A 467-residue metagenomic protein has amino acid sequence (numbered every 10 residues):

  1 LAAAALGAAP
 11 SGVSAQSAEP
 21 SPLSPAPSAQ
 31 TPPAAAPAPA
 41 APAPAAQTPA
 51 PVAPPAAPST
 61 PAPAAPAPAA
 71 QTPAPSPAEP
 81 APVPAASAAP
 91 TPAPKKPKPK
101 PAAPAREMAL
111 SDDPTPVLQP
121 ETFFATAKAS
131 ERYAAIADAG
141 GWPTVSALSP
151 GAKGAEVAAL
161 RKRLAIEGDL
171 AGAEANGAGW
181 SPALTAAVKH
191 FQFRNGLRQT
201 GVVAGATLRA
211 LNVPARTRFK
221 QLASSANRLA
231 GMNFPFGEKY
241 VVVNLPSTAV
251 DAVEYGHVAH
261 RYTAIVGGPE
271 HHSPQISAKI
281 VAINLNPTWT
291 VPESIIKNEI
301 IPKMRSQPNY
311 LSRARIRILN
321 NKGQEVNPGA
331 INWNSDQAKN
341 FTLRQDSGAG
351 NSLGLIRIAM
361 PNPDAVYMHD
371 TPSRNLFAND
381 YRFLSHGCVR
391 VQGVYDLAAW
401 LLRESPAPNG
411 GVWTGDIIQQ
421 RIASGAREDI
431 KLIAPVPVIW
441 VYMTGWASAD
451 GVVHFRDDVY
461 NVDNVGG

Functional and structural regions predicted by a protein language model:
A4-V13: C-terminal segment of classical bacterial N-terminal signal peptides
G12-W142, R163, A173-E174, G467: Compositionally biased, proline/threonine/alanine/serine-rich low-complexity intrinsically disordered stretches
T91-G172, N176-R198, G205-G467: Well-ordered beta-sheet/strand-loop patches within structured domains
